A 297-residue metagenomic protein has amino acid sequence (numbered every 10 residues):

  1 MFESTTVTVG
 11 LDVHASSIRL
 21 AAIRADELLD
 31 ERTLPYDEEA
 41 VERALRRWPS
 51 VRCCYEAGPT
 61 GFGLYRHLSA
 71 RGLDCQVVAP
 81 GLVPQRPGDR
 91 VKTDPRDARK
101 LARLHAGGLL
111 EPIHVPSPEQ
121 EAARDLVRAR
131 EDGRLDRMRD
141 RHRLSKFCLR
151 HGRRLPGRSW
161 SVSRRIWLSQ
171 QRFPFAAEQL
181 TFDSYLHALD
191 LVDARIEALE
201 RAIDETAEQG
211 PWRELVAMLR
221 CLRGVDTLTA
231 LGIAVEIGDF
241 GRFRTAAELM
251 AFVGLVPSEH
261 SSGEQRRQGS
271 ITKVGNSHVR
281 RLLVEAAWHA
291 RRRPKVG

Functional and structural regions predicted by a protein language model:
M1-G297: A detector of single, family-specific signature residues that are central to catalytic or substrate-handling motifs
